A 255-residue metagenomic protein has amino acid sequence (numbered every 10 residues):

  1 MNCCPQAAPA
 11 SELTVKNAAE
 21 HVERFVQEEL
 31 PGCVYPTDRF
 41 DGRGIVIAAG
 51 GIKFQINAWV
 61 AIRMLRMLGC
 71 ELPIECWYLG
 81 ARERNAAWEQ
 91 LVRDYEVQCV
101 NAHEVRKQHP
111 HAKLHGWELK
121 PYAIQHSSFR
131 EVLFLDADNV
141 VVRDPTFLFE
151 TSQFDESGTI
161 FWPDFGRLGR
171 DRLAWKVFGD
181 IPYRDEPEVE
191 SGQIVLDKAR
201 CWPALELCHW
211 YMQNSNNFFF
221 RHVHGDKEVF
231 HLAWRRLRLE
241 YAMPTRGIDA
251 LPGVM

Functional and structural regions predicted by a protein language model:
M1-M255: Glycosyltransferase catalytic domains, chiefly GT-A lineage
